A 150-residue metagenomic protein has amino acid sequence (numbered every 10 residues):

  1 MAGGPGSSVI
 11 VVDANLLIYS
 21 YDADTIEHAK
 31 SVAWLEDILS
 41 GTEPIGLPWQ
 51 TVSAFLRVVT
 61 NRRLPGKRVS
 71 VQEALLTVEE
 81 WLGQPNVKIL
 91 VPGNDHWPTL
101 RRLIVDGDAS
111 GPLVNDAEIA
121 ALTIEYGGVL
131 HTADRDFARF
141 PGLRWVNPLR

Functional and structural regions predicted by a protein language model:
M1-V11, N15-L47, R62-L76, Y126: Short, well-structured N-terminal submotif of metal-dependent ribonuclease cores
M1-V9, A120-R150: Acidic, PIN/NYN-like endoribonuclease modules and their adjacent C-terminal/linker elements
L16, T51, D95-H96, E118-I119 (+1 more regions): Alpha-helix capping/helix-boundary segments
P44, N86-K88, R144: Conserved beta-strand segments of alpha/beta enzyme cores
G46-Q50, T132-A133: Short beta-strand segments at enzyme active-site cores
R62-P65, G107-D108, N147-R150: Short, hinge-like loop/turn segments at secondary-structure boundaries
R68, N86-H131: Active-site neighborhoods of divalent-metal-dependent phosphate/nucleic-acid chemistry enzymes
